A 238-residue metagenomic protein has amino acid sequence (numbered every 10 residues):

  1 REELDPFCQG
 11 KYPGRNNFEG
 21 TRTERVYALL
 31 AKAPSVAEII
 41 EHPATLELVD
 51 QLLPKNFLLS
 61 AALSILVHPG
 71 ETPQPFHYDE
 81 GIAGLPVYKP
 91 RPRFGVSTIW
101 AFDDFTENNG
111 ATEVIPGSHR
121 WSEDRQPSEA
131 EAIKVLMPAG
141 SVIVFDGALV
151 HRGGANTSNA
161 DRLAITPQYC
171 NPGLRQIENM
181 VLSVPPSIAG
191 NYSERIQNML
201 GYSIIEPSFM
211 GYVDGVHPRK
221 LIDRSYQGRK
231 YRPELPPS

Functional and structural regions predicted by a protein language model:
R1-V87: Non-heme Fe(II)-dependent double-stranded beta-helix
S35, L48, T98-A101, R152: Short, hydrophobic/aromatic alpha-helical segments in well-folded domains
L58, P92-F94, N159-D161: A short, structural micro-pattern
A61-S64, T98-W100, I165-Y169: A structural signal for short, well-ordered beta-strand segments
A62-L63, G117, G147-A148: Short, well-ordered beta-to-alpha junction loops that form the rim of enzyme active sites and present histidine/acidic
G70-L136, L174-V184: Catalytic core of non-heme Fe(II) oxygenases with the double-stranded beta-helix
W121-V144, L149, G154-S238: Conserved double-stranded beta-helix
